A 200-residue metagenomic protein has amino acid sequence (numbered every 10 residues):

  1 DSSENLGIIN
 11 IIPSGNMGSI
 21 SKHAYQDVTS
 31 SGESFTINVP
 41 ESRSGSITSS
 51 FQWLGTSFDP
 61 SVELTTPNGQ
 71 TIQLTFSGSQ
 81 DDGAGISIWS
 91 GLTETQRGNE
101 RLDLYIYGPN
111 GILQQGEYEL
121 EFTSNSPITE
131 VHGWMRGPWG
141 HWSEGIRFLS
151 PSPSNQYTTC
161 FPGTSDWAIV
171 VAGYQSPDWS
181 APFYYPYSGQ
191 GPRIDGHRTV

Functional and structural regions predicted by a protein language model:
D1, P13-S14, E121-N125: Short acidic, glycine-rich surface-loop motifs adjacent to enzyme active sites
E4: Anion (oxyanion) recognition and catalysis
G7, I20-Q114, F122-T123, F148-V200: Extracellular S/T/G-rich loop segment that most often corresponds to the catalytic His/Ser-adjacent loop
I11-G15, V171-A172: Active-site neighborhood of phospho(di)ester-bond hydrolases with catalytic His/Asp-centered motifs
P127-G140: Edge beta-strands of jelly-roll/beta-sandwich modules across compartments, strongly enriched in secreted/luminal
P138-S150: A short "linker-to-beta-strand initiation" element
